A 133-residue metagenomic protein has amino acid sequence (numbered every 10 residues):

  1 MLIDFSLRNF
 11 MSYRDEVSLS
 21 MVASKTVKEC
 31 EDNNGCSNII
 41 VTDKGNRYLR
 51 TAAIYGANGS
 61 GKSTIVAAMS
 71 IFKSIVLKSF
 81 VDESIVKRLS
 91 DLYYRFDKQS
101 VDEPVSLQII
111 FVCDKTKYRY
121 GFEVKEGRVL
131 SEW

Functional and structural regions predicted by a protein language model:
M1-W133: P-loop NTPase switch/coupling surface
